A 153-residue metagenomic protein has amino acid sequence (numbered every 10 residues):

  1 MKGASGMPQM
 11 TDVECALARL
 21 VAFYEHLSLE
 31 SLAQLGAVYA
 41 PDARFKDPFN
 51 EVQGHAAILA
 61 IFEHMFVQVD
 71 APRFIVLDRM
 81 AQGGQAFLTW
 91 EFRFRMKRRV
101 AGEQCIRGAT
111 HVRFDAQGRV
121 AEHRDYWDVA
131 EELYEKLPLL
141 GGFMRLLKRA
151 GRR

Functional and structural regions predicted by a protein language model:
M1-A37, P41, R153: Short, low-complexity N-terminal intrinsically disordered segments enriched in polar/charged residues
K2-G6, V67-R73, L77-R153: A beta-strand edge to alpha-helix "cap/lid" segment located at domain peripheries
C15, A57, Q104: Soluble or luminal CAZymes and related metallo-dependent hydrolases
A18-A22, A37, A60, H64-V67 (+3 more regions): Charged/polar, solvent-exposed surface patches and flexible loops
L32-A86: A solvent-exposed, acidic/Ser-Thr-rich amphipathic alpha-helical stretch
